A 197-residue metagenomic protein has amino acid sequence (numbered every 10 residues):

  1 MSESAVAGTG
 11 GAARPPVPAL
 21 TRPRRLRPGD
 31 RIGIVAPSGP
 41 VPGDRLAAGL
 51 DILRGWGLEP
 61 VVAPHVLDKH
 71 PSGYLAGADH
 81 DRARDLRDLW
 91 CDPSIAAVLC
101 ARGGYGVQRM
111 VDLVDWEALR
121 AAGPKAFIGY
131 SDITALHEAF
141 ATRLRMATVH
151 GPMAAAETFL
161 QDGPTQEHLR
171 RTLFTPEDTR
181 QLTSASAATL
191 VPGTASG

Functional and structural regions predicted by a protein language model:
S2-S94: ATP/NTP phosphate-donor binding region
G39-P42, G103-V107, S131-A135: Gly/Ser/Thr-rich loops at beta-strand to alpha-helix junctions that form or flank small-molecule/cofactor-binding
D44-L46, Q108-M110, H137-A139, L160: Short glycine-/acidic-enriched loop or helix-start segments at secondary-structure transitions that form or flank
G73, R109-V114: Metal-dependent catalytic neighborhoods of phosphoester/phosphodiester hydrolases
I95-R109: Short acidic, glycine-rich surface-loop motifs adjacent to enzyme active sites
V114-A139, A147-A154: Short, acidic/small-residue loops that bind anionic groups at enzyme active sites
R145-G197: Conserved anion/nucleotide-ligand pocket segment
